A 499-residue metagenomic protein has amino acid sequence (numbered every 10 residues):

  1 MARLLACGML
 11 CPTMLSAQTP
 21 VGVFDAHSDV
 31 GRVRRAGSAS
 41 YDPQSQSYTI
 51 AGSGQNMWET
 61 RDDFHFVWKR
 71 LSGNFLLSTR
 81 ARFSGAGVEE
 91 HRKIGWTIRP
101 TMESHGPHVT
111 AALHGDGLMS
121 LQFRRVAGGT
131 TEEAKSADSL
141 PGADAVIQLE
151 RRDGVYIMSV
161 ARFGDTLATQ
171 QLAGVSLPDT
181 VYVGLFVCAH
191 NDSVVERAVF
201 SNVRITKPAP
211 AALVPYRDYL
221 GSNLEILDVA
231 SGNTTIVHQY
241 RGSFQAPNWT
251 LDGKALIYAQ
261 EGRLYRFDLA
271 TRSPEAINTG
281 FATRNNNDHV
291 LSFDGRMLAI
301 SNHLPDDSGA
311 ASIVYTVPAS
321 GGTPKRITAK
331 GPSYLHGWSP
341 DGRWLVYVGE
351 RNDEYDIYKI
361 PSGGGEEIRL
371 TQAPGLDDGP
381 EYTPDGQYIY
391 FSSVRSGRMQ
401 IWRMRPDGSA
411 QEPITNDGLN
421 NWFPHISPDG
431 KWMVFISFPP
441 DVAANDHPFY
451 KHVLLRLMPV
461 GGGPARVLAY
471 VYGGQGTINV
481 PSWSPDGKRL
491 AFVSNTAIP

Functional and structural regions predicted by a protein language model:
R3-T13: Bacterial N-terminal signal peptides
L4, R35-A36, V346, Y390: Short hydrophobic "helix-edge" motifs at membrane interfaces and signal-peptide entry regions
P12, Q18, Q46, S78 (+5 more regions): Intrinsically disordered/low-complexity terminal segments and short unstructured peptides
Q18-A212: Extracellular glycan-recognition regions
A209-P499: Sequence signature of WD/YWTD-type beta-propeller architectures
